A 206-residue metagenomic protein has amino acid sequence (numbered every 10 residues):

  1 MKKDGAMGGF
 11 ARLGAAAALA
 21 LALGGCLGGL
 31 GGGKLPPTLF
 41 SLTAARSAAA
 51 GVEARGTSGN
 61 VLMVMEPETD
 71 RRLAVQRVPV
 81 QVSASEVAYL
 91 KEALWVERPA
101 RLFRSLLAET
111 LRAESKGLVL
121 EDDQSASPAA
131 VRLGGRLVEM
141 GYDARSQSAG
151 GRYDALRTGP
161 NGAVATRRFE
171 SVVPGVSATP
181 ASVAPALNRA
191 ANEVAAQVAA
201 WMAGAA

Functional and structural regions predicted by a protein language model:
K2-A15: Bacterial N-terminal signal peptides that target proteins for export
A22-G25: C-terminal motif of bacterial Sec signal peptides marking the signal peptidase cleavage site
L27-F40, A45, E109, A113-N161: Surface-exposed short loop/turn segments
L27-V96, A205-A206: A structural "domain/chain start" motif
S58-N60, A74-Q76, S83, K91 (+4 more regions): Envelope-exposed proteins and targeting segments
E86-L94, N161-A196, A200: Short secondary-structure boundary motifs at beta->alpha junctions and helix caps
A108-K116, A199-A206: Sec-exported extracytoplasmic/periplasmic mature domains
